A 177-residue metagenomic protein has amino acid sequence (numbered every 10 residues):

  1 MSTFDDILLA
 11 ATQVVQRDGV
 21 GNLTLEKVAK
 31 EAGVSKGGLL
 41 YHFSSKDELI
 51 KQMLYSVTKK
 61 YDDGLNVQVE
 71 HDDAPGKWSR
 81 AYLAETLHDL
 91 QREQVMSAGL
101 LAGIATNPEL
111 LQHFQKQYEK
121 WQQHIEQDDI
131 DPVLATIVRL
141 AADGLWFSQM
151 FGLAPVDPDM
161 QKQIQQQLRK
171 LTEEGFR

Functional and structural regions predicted by a protein language model:
T3-V14, V28, M53, V57 (+1 more regions): Generic hydrophobic, amphipathic alpha-helix propensity
D6, V14-E48: Helix-turn-helix
A10-R17, G64, A141-S148: Solvent-exposed, amphipathic alpha-helical segments
Q52, D62-A98: Hydrophobic alpha-helical connector segments
M53, V57, Y61, P75 (+2 more regions): Hydrophobic/aromatic residues within well-ordered alpha-helical segments
Y82-T86, S97-A102, V138-L145: Short alpha-helical scaffolding segments that buttress acidic/His motifs in well-ordered protein cores
D89-S97, A102-N107, F114-Q115: Conserved, surface-exposed functional patches that form binding/active-site neighborhoods
P108-Q115, E119, H124-R177: Hydrophobic/aromatic-rich alpha-helical bundle segments in the mid-to-C-terminal region
